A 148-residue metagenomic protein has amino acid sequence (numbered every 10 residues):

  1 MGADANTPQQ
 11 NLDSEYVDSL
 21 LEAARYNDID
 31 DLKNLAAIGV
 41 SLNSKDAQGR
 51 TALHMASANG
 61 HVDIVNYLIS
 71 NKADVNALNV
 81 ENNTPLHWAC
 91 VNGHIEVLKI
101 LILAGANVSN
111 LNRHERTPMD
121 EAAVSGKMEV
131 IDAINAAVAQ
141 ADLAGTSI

Functional and structural regions predicted by a protein language model:
M1-S19, A104, R113-H114, D120-I148: Ankyrin-repeat-protein effector appendages
D31, D63-I64, E96-V97, E129-V130: Conserved ankyrin/ankyrin-like repeat signature
